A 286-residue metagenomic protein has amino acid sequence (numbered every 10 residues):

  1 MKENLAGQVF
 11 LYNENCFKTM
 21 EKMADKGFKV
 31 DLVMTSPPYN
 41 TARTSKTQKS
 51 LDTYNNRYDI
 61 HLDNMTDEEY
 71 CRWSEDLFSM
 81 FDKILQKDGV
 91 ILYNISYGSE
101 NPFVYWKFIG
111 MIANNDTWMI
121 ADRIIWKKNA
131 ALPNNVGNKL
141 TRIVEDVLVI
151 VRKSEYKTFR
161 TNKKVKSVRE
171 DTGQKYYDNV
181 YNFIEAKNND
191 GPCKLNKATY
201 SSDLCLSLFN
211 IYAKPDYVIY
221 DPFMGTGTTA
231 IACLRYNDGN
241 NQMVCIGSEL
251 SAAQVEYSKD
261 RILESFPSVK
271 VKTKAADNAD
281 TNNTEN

Functional and structural regions predicted by a protein language model:
K2-Y257, V269, T281-T284: Core catalytic lobe of class I
A275, N283-N286: Serine/threonine-rich, low-complexity intrinsically disordered segments
